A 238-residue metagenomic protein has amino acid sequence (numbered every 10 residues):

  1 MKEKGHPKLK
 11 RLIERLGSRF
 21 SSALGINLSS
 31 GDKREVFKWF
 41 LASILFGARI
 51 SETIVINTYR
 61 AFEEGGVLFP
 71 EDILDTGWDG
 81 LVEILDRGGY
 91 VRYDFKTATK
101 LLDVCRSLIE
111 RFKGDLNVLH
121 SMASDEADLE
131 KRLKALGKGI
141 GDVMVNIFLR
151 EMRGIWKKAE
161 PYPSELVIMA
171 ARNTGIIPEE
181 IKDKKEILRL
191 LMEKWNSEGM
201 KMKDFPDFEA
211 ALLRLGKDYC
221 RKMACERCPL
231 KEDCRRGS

Functional and structural regions predicted by a protein language model:
M1-G31, E126-L129, L136-S238: C-terminal accessory module of base-excision DNA glycosylases/AP lyases that mediates lesion recognition and DNA
K33-G65: Extended cationic-aromatic binding surfaces that line active-site or macromolecule-binding grooves and engage
R34, S51-I56, E71, D94-A98 (+3 more regions): Alpha-helix N-cap/helix-initiation sites
K38-A48, D103, D207-K217: Short, hydrophobic/amphipathic alpha-helical patches that form generic packing surfaces within helical domains
A42-F46, Y59-R60, V82, D86 (+6 more regions): Amphipathic alpha-helical segments within well-ordered protein domains
A48-I50, G66-V67, I109, G175: Short alpha-helix boundary/capping elements
V67-L136: Alpha-helical ds-nucleic-acid-binding substructure associated with the helix-hairpin-helix region of base-excision DNA
